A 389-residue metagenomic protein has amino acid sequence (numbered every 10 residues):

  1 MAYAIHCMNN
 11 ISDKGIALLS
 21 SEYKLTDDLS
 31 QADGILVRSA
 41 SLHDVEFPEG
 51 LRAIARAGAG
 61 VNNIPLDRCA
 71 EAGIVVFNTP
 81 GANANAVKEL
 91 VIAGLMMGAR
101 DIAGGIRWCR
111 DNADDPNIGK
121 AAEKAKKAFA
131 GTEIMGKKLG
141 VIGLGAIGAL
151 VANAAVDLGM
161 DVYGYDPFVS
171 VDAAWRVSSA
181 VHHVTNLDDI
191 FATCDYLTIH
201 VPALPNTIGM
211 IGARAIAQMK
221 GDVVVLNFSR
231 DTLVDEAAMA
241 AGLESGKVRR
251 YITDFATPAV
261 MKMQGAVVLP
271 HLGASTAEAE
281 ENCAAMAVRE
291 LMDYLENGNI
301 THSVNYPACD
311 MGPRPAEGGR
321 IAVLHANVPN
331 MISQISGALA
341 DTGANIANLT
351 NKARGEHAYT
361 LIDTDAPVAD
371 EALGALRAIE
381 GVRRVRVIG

Functional and structural regions predicted by a protein language model:
M1-T79, A192, G212, V224 (+5 more regions): An N-terminal-biased, well-structured beta-alpha scaffold segment characteristic of Rossmann-like dinucleotide-binding
H43-V45, P167-V260, S275: Rossmann-like adenosine-cofactor binding region
P80-K138, N299-V304: Phosphate-binding beta-alpha-beta segment of Rossmann-like dinucleotide-binding domains, i.e., the NAD(P)
K88-R107, N153-M160, M286-N299, S336-A340 (+1 more regions): Oxidoreductase and adenylate-handling cofactor-binding alpha/beta cores
L144-G145: Glycine-rich Rossmann-fold phosphate-binding loop(s) that bind the pyrophosphate of adenine dinucleotide cofactors
G148-A149: N-terminal Rossmann-fold NAD(P) dinucleotide-binding loop
Y251, M261-G265, L272-G389: NAD(P)-dependent dehydrogenase/reductase Rossmann-like domain
